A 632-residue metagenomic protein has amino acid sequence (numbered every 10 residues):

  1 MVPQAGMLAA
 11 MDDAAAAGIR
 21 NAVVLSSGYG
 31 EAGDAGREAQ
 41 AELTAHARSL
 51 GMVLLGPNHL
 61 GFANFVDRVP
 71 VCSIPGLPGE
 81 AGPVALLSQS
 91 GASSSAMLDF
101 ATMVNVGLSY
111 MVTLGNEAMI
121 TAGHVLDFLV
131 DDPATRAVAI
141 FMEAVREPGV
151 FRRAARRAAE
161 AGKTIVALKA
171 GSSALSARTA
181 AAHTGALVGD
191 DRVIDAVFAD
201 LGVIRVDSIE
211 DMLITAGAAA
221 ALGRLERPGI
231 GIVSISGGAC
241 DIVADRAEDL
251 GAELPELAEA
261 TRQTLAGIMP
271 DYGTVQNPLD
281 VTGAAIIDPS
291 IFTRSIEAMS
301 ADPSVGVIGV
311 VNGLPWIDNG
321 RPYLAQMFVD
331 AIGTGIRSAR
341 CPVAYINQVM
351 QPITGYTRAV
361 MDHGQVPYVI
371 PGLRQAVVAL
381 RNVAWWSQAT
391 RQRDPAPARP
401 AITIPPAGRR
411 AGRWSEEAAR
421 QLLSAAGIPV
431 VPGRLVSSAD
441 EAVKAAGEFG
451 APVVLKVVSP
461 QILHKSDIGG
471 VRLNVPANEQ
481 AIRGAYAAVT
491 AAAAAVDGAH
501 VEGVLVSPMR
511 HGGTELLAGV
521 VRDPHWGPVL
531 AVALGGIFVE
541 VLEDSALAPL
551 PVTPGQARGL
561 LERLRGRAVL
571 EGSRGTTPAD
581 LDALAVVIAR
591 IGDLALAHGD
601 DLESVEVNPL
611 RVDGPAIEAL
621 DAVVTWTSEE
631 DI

Functional and structural regions predicted by a protein language model:
M1-I632: Catalytic-core regions of core metabolic enzymes, especially those transforming organic acids/acyl-group intermediates
